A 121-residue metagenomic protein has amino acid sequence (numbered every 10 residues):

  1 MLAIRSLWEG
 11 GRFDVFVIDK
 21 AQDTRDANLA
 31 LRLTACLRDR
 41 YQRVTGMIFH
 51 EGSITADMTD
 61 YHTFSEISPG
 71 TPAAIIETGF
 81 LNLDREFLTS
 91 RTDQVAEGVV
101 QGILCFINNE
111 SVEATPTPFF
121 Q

Functional and structural regions predicted by a protein language model:
M1-Q121: Active-site-proximal helix/loop segments of hydrolytic enzymes
